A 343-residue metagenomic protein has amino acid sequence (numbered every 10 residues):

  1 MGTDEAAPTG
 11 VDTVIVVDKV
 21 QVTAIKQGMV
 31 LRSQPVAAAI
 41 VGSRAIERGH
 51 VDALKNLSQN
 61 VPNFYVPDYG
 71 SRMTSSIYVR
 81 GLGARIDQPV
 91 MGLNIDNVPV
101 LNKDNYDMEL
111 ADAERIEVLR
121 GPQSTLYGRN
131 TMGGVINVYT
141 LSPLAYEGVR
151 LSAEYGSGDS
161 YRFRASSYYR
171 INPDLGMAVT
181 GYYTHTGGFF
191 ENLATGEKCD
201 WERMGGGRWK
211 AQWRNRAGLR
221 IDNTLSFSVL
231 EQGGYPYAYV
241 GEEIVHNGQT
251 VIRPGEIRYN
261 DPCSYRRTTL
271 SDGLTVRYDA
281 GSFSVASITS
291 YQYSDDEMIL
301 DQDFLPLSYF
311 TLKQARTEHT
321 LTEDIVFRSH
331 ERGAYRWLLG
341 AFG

Functional and structural regions predicted by a protein language model:
V16-G49, S75-S76: N-terminal periplasmic "start-of-domain" segments of outer-membrane beta-barrel proteins
D18, S75, G134, E147-V149 (+5 more regions): Hydrophobic, lipid-facing positions within transmembrane beta-strands of outer-membrane proteins
T23, A38, K55-V98, E114: Extracytoplasmic beta-strand/coil segments of soluble accessory domains associated with Gram-negative outer-membrane
S33, G92-N94, G148-S152, G176-T180 (+4 more regions): Residue-level detector of the transmembrane beta-barrel scaffold of outer-membrane proteins
L54-L57, S76-G81, N94, V118 (+2 more regions): N-terminal periplasmic accessory domains that precede and gate Gram-negative outer-membrane beta-barrel machines
D96-P122: Short acidic/polar hinge/loop motifs at secondary-structure boundaries that mediate gating or recognition
N137, A145-Y146, E154, S166-D261 (+2 more regions): Periplasmic-side early beta-strands and strand-to-turn transitions of outer-membrane beta-barrels
G218-S226, R267-D296, T311-G343: Face-selective signature of the C-terminal outer-membrane beta-barrel domain
